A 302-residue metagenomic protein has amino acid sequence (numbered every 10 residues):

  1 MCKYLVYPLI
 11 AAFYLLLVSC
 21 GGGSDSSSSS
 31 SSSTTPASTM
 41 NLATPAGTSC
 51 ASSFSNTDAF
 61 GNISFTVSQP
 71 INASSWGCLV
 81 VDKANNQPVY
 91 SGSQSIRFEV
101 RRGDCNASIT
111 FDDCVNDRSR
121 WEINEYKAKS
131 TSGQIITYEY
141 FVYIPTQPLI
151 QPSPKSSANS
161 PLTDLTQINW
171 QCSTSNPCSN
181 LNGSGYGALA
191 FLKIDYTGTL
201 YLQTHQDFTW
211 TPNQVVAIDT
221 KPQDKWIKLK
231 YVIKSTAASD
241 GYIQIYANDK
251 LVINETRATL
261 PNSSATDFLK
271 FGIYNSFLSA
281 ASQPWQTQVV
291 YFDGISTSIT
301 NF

Functional and structural regions predicted by a protein language model:
M1-L9: Bacterial N-terminal signal peptides that target proteins for export
C2, Y14-T44: Bacterial Sec-dependent N-terminal signal peptides
A11-L15, S235: N-terminal processing/targeting junctions
T35-F302: Low-complexity, Ser/Thr/Pro/Gly-rich disordered linker/stalk regions
